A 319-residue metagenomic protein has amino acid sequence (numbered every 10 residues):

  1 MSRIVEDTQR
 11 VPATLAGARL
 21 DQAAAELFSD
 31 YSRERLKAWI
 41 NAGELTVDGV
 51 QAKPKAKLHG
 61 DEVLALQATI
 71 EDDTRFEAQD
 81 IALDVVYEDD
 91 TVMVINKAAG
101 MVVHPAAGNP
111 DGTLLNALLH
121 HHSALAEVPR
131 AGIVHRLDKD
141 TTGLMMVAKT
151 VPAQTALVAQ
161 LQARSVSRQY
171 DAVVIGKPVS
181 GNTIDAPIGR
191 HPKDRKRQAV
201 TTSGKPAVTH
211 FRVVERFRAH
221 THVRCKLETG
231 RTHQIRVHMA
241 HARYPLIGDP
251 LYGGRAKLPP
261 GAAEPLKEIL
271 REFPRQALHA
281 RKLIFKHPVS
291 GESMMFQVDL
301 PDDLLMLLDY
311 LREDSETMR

Functional and structural regions predicted by a protein language model:
S2-R319: RNA pseudouridine synthases
